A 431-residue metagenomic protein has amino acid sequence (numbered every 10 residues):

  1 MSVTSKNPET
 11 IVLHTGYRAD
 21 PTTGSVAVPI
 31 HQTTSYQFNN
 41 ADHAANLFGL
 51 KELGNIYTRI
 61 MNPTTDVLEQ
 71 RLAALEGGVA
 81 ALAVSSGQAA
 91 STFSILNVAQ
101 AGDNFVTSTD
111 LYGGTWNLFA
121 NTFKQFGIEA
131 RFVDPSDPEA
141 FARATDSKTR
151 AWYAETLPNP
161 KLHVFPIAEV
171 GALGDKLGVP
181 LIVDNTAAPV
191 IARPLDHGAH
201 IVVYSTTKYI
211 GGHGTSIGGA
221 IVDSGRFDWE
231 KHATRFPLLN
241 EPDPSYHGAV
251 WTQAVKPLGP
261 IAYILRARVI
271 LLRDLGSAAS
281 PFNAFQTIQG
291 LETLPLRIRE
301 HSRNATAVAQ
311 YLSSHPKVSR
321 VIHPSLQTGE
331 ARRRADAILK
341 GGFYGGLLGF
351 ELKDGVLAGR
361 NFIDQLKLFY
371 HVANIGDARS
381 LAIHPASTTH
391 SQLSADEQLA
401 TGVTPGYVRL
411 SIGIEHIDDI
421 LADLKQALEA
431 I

Functional and structural regions predicted by a protein language model:
M1-N55: N-terminal glycine-rich, Lys/His-bearing helix-loop that initiates the first secondary-structure elements of many
S2-V3, V12-H14, R18-P21, A81-S314 (+1 more regions): Conserved PLP-enzyme active-site core in the AAT-like
D20, Q37-A41, D228-W229, L294 (+3 more regions): Short, acidic Gly/Pro/Ser/Thr-rich loop/turn segments
S35, N40-T92, G114-T122: Conserved N-terminal alpha-helix of the aminotransferase class I/II PLP-enzyme fold
G77, K148, K317-R320, L368 (+1 more regions): Glycine-centered tight turns that cap/initiate beta-strands
A120-N121, E129, S147-R150, R297 (+3 more regions): PLP-dependent enzyme catalytic core of the Aspartate aminotransferase-like
V222, G349-E351, S411-G413: Short hydrophobic/aromatic beta-strand micro-patches that form the beta-sheet surface supporting nucleotide- or nucleic
L275-A278, F282-A284, Q289, T293 (+4 more regions): Conserved small-domain helix->loop->beta segment predominantly found in fold-type I
